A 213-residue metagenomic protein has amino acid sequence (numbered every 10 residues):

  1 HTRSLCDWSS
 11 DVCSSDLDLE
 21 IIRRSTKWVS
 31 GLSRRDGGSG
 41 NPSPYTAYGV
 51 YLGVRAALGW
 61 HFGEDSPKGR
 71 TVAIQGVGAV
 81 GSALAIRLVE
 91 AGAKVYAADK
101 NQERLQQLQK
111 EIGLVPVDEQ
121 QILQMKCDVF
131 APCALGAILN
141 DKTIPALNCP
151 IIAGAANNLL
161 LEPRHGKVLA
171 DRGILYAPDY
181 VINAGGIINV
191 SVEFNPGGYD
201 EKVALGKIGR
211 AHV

Functional and structural regions predicted by a protein language model:
H1-V12, A211-H212: Single conserved hydrophobic/aromatic residue that forms the stacking wall/gate of nucleotide- or nucleobase-binding
S9-G63: Glycine/serine-rich phosphate-binding loop and adjoining beta1-alpha1 elements at the start of nucleotide-handling
S10, S30-L32, A97-D99, P116-D118 (+3 more regions): General beta-strand structural signal in soluble alpha/beta enzymes
N41-C127: Glycine-rich phosphate/diphosphate-binding loop of Rossmann-like nucleotide-binding domains
L58, P150-R210: Adenosine-phosphate binding glycine-rich loop
G76, A131-I138, A156-L161: A general structural motif
V80-L84, I138-K142, L160-E162, A184-I187: Short glycine/serine/threonine-rich phosphate/pyrophosphate-binding segments that cradle anionic phosphate groups
Q120, M125, G136-I152: Rossmann-fold NAD(P) dinucleotide-binding segment
